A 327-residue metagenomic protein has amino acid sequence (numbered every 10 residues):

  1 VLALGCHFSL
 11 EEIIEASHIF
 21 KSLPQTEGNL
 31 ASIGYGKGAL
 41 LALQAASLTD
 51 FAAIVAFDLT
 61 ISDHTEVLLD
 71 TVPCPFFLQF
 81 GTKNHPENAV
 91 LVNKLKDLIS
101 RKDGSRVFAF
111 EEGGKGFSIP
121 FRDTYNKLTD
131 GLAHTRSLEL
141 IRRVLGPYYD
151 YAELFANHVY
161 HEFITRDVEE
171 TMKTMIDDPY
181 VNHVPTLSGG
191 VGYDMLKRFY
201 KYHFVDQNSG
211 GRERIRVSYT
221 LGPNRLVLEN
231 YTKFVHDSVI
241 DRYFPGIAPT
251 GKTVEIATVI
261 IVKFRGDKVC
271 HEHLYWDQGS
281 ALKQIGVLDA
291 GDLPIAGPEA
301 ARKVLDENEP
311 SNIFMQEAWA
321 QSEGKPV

Functional and structural regions predicted by a protein language model:
L2-Q25, L30, T135: Alpha/beta-hydrolase active-site loop
N29-L43, S47-E66, F77-A89, K94-V327: C-terminal and inter-domain tail/linker signature
